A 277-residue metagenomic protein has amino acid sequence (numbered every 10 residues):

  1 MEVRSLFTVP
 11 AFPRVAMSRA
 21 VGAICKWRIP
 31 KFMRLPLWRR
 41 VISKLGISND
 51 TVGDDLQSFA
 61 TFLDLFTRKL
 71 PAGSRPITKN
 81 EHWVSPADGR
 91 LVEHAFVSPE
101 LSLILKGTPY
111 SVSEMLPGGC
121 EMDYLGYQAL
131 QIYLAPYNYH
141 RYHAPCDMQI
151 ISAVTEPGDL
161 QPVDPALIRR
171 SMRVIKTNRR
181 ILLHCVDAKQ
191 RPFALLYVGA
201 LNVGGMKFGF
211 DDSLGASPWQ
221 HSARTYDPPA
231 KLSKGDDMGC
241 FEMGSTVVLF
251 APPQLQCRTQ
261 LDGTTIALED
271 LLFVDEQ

Functional and structural regions predicted by a protein language model:
M1-Q277: Contiguous, well-folded functional domains in the mature portion of proteins
